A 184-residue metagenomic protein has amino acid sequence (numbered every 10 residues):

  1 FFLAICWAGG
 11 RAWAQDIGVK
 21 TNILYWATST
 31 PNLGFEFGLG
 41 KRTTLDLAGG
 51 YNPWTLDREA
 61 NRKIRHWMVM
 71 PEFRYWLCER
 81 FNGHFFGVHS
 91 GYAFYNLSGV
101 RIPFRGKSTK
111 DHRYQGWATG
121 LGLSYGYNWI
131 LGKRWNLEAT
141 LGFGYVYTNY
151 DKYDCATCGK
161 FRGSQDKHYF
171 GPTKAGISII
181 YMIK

Functional and structural regions predicted by a protein language model:
W7-A14: Sec/Tat signal peptide C-region and signal peptidase I cleavage site
Q15-I17, A27-S29, K63-V69, N82 (+2 more regions): Residues that define the transmembrane beta-barrel architecture of outer-membrane proteins
V19-G34, N52, R58-I64, R80: Solvent-exposed loop/turn segments connecting transmembrane beta-strands in outer-membrane beta-barrel proteins
V19-T21, F35, L47-G49, P71 (+3 more regions): Membrane-embedded beta-strand positions of outer-membrane beta-barrel proteins
I23-A27, G49-T55, Y75, S90-N96 (+3 more regions): Transmembrane beta-strands of outer-membrane beta-barrel pores
T28, G40-R42, C78-N82, I130-G132 (+1 more regions): Outer-membrane beta-barrel channels and translocator barrels
Y51-H66, F94-W117, N149-H168: Flexible, solvent-exposed loop segments that connect beta-strands
W76, Y169-K184: Outer-membrane beta-barrel "beta-signal"
